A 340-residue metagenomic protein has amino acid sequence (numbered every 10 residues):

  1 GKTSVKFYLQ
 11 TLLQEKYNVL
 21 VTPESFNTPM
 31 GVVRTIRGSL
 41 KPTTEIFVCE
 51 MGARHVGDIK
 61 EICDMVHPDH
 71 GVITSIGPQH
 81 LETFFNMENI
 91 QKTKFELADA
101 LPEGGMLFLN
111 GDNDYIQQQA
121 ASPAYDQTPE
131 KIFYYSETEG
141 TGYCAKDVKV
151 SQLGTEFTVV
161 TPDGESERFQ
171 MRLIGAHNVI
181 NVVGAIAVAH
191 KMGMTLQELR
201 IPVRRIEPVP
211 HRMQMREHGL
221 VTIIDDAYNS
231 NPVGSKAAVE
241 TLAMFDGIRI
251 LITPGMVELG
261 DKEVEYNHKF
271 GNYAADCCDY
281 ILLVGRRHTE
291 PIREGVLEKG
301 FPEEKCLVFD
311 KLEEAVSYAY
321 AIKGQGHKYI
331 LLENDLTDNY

Functional and structural regions predicted by a protein language model:
S4-L20: A conserved segment at the C-terminal end of the G1
Y17-G31, S75-I76: Short beta-strand-centered segment that lines the nucleotide-binding/catalytic pocket of NTP-utilizing
V32-R34, S39, M51-L81, A120-S166 (+1 more regions): Extended acidic/charged loop-beta regions that coordinate divalent cations and stabilize anionic phosphate/carboxylate
L40-A120, V257-E258, K262-H268: Flexible active-site lid/hinge loop adjacent to a nucleotide/diphosphate and Mg2+-phosphate binding pocket
V66-P78, Q170-P208, K236: A conserved, hydrophobic alpha-helical segment in the catalytic core of large ATP/adenylate-utilizing enzymes
Y125-Q152, Q170-A176, R200-R204, Q214 (+2 more regions): Beta-strand->loop->alpha-helix junctions that form or flank phosphate-binding loops in nucleotide-handling enzymes
Q152-T155, L173-G184, P210-H211, N231 (+1 more regions): Short glycine/threonine-rich catalytic loop with a Thr-x-Gly-x-Asp
G164, V188-Q197, I201-Y340: ATP-dependent carboxylate-amine ligase
